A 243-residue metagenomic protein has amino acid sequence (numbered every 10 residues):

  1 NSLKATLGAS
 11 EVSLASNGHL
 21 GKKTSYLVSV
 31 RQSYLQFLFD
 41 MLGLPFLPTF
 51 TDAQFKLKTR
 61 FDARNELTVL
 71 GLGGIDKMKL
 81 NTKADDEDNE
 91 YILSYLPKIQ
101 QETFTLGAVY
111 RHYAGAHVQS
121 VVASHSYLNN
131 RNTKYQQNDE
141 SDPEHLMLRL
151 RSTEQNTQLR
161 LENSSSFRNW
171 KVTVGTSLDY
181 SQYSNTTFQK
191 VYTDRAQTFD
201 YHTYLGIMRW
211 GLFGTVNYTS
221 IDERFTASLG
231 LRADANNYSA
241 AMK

Functional and structural regions predicted by a protein language model:
N1, L44, E90-I92, E144 (+1 more regions): Sequence/structural signature of beta-propeller blade repeats across diverse families
N1-L7, L35, M78, R149 (+2 more regions): Short intrinsically disordered, low-complexity coil segments enriched in acidic
N1-P45, D52-R60, T68-L72: Predominantly transmembrane beta-strands of Gram-negative outer membrane beta-barrel pores used for transport
K22-V30, Y34, L47, E66 (+3 more regions): A subset of solvent-exposed loop/turn segments in beta-rich extracellular surface proteins, enriched in glycine
F37-L42, N81-K83, T133-Y135, T186-F188: Short acidic, glycine/proline-rich loop/turn micro-motifs
P45-P48, P97: Proline-rich intrinsically disordered, low-complexity coils
R60-D76, P97-M242: Face-selective signature of the C-terminal outer-membrane beta-barrel domain
